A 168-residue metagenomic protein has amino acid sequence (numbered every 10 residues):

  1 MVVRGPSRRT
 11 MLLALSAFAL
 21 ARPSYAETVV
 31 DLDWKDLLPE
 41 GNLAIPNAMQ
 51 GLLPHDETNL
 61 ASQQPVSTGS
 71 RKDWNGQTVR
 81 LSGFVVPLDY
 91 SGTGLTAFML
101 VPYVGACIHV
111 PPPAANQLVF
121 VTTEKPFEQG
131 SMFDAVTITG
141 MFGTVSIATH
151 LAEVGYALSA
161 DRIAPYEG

Functional and structural regions predicted by a protein language model:
V2-R4, T10-E27: N-terminal export signals
Y25-G168: OB-fold and OB-like single-stranded nucleic-acid-recognition modules and their adjacent interaction interfaces
